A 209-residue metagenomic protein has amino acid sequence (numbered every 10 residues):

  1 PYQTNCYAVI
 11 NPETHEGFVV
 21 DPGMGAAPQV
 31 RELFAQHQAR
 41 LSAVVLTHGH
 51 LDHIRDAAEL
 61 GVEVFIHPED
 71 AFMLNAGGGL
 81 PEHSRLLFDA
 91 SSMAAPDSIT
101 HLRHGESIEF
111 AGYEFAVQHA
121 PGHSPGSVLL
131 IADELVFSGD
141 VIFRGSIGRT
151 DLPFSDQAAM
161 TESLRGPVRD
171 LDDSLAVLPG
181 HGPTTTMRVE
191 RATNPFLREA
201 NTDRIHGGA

Functional and structural regions predicted by a protein language model:
P1-H37, L129-G139: Conserved beta-strand hairpin/beta-sheet module of binuclear metal-dependent hydrolase folds, prominently
Y7, T100, G105-E106, V128 (+1 more regions): Residue-level detector of beta-strand structural context in well-folded domains
I10, R103, E109, P121 (+1 more regions): Residue-level detector of conserved, well-ordered beta-strand and adjacent loop positions that form binding/recognition
F18, V45, E109, Q118-H119: Residue in the alpha/beta-hydrolase core beta-strand immediately N-terminal to the catalytic nucleophile
F18, V45, V64, F137 (+1 more regions): Residue-level marker for buried hydrophobic side chains located in beta-strands that build the well-ordered beta-sheet
M24-E109, A192-A200: Active-site HxH/HxHxD metal-binding segment of metal-dependent hydrolases
G25, A39, G79-S84, Y113-A209: Metallo-beta-lactamase
